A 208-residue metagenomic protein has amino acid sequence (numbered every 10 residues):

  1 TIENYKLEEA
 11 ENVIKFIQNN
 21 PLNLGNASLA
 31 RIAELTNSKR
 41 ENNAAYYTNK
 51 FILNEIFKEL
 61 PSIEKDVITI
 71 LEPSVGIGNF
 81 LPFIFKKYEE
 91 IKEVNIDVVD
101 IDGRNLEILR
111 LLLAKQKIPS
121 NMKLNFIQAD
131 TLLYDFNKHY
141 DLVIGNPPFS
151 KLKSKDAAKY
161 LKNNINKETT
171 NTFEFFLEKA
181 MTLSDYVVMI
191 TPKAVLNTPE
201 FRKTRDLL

Functional and structural regions predicted by a protein language model:
T1-K92, D97-Q116, D130, N197 (+1 more regions): Class I S-adenosyl-L-methionine
N26-L29, Y140, F176: Conserved hydrophobic/aromatic "anchor" residues that stabilize well-ordered secondary structure elements
I68, D141, D185: Conserved acidic residues
N79, G103-N105, N166-L208: Conserved Class I SAM-dependent methyltransferase catalytic core
S120-T131: Conserved SAM-binding strand-loop segment of SAM-dependent methyltransferases
L133-K138: Short conserved loop adjoining the S-adenosyl-L-methionine
Y140-N146: Short SAM/SAH-binding signature in class I
F149-T172: Mobile active-site "lid"/loop adjacent to the S-adenosyl-L-methionine
